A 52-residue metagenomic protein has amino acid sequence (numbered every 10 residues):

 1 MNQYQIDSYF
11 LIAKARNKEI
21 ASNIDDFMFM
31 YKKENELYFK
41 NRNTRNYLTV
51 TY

Functional and structural regions predicted by a protein language model:
N2-Y4: N-terminal helix-forming leader/targeting segments
D7-Y52: Acidic, low-complexity, intrinsically disordered interaction modules
